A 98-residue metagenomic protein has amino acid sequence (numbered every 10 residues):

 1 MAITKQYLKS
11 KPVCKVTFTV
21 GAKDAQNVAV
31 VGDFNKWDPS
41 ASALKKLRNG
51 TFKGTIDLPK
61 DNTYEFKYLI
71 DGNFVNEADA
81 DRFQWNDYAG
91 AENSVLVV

Functional and structural regions predicted by a protein language model:
M1-T4: A general sequence property marking short-to-moderate contiguous segments in secreted/outer-membrane adhesion
K9-D61, N73-V98: Aromatic-rich carbohydrate-binding modules that target alpha-glucans
